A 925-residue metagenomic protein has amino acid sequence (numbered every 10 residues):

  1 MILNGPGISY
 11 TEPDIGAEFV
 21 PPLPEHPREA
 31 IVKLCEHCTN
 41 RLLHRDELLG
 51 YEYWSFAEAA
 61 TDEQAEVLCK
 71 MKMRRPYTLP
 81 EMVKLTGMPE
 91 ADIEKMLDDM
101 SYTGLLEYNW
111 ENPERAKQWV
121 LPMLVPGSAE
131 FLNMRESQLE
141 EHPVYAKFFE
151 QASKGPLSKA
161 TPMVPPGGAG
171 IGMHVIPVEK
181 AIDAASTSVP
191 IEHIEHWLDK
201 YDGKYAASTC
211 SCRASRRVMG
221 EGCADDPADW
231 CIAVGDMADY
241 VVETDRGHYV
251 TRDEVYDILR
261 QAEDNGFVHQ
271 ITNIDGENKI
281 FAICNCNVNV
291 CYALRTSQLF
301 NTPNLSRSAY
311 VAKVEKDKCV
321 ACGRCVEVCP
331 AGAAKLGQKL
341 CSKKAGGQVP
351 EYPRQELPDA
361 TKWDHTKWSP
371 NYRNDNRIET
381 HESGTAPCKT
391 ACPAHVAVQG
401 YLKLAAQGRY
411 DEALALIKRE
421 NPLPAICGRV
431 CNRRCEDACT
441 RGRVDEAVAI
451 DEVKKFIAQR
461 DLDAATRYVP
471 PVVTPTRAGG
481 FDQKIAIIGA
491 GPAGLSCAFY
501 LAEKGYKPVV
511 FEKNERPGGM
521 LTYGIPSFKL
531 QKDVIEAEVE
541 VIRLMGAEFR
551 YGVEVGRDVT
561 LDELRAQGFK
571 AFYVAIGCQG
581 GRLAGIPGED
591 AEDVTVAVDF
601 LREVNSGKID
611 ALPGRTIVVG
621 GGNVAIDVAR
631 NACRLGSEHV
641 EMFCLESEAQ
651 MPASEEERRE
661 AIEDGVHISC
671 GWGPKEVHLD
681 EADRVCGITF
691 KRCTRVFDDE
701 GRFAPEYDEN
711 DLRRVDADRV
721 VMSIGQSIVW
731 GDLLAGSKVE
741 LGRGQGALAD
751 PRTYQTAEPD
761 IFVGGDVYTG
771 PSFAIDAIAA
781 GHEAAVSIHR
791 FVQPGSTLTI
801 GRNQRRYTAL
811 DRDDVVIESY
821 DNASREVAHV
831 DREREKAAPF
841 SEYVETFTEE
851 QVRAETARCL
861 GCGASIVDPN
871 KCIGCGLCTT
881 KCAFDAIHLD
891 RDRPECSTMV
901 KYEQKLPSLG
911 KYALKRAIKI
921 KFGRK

Functional and structural regions predicted by a protein language model:
K33-C35, F56-A57, H196-D199, G203-V320 (+13 more regions): Ferredoxin-type iron-sulfur electron-transfer modules and their immediate structural context
R74-T86: Short acidic, hydrophobic short linear motifs in intrinsically disordered regions
T86-Y102: Short amphipathic alpha-helical interaction segments
S101-N112, A334-K335, I887: A short, conserved structural fragment
R115-K154: Short, amphipathic alpha-helical interaction segments positioned at domain boundaries
V396-A406, A447-D451, I487-V555, R582-P587 (+4 more regions): Beta1-alpha1 glycine-rich phosphate/pyrophosphate-binding loop at the start of Rossmann-like nucleotide-binding domains
I457-A478, K504, A537-R557, G581-L635 (+1 more regions): Glycine-rich dinucleotide-binding loop and its adjacent helix/turn
D533-R582, T595-L612, R634-G744: A Rossmann-like FAD-binding core segment of flavoenzymes
